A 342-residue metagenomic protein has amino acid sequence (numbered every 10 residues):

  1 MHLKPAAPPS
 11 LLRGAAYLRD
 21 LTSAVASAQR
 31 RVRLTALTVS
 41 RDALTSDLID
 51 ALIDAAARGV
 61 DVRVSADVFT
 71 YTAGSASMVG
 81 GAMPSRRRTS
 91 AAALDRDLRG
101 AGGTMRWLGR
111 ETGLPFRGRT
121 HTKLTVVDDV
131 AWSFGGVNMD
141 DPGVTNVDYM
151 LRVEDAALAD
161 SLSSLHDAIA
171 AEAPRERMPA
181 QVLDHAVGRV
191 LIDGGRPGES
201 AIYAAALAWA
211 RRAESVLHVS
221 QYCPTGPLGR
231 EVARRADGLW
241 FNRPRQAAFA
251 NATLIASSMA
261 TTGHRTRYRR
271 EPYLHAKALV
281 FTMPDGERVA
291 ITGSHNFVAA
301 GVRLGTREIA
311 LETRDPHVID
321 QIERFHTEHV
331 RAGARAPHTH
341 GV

Functional and structural regions predicted by a protein language model:
M1-V342: Charged, low-complexity intrinsically disordered terminal segments
